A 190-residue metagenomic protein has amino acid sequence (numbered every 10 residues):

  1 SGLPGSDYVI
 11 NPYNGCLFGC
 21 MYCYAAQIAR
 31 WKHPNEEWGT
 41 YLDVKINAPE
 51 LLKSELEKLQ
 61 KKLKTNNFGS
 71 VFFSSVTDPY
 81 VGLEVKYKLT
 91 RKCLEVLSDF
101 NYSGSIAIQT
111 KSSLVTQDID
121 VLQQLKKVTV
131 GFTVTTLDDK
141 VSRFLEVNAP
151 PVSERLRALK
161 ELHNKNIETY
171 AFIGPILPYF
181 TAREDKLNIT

Functional and structural regions predicted by a protein language model:
S1-C16, A26-N66: N-terminal [4Fe-4S]-dependent radical SAM core
Y13-G15, A25-A26, S74-V76, K111: Acidic/polar N-terminal loop/beta-strand segments that form early-domain functional surfaces
C20-C23: The canonical Cys-X-X-Cys-His
E50-T190: Conserved AdoMet/S-adenosylmethionine-binding subsite of the radical SAM
